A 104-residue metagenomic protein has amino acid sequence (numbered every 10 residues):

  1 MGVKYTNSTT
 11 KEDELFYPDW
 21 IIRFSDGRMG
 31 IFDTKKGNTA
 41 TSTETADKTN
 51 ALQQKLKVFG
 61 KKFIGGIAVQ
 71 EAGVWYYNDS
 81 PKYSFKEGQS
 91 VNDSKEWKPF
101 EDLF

Functional and structural regions predicted by a protein language model:
M1-F104: Electrostatic, structured charged patches in enzyme active sites and in nucleic-acid/phosphate-binding
